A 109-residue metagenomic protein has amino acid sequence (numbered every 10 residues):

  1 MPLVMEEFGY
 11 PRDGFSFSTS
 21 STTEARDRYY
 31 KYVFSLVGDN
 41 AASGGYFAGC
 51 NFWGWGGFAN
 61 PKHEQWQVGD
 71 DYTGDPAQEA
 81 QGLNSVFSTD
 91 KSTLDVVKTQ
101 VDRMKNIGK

Functional and structural regions predicted by a protein language model:
V4-E7: Active-site neighborhood of phospho(di)ester-bond hydrolases with catalytic His/Asp-centered motifs
P11-D13: Active-site environment of divalent metal-dependent phosphoester hydrolases
F15-Y32, L36-K109: Aromatic-rich peripheral "rim/lid" segments of glycoside hydrolase catalytic domains that contact and position glycan
